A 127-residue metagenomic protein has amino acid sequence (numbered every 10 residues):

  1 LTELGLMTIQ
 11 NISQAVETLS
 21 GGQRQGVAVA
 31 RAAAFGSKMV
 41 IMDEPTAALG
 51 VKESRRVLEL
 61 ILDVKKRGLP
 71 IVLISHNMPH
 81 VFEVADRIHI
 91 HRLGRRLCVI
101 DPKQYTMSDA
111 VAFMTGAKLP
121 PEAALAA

Functional and structural regions predicted by a protein language model:
L1-A127: Glycine-rich phosphate-binding loops of nucleotide-dependent enzymes
